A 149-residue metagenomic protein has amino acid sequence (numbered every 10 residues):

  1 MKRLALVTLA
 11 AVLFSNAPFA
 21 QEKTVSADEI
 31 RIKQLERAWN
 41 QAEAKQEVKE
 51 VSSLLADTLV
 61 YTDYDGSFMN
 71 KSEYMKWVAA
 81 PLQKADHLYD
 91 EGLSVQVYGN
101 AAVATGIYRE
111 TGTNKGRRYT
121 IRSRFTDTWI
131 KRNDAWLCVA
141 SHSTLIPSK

Functional and structural regions predicted by a protein language model:
L4-V7, Q21-L54, T58-K149: A beta-strand edge to alpha-helix "cap/lid" segment located at domain peripheries
V7-N16: Bacterial N-terminal signal peptides
